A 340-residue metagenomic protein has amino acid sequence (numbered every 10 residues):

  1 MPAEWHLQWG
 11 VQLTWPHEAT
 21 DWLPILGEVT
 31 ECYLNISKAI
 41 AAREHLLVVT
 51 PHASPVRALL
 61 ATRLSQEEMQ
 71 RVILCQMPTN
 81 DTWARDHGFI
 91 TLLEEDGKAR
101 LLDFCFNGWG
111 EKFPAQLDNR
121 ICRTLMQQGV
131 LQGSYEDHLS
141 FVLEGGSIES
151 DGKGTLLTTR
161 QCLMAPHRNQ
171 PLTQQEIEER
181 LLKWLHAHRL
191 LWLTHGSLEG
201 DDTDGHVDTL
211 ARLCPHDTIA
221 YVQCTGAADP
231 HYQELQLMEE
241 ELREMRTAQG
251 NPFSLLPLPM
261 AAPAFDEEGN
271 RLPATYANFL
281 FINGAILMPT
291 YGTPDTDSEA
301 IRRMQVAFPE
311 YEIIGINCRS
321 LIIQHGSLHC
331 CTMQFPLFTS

Functional and structural regions predicted by a protein language model:
M1-S340: The feature marks the mature, well-folded catalytic cores of soluble enzymes
